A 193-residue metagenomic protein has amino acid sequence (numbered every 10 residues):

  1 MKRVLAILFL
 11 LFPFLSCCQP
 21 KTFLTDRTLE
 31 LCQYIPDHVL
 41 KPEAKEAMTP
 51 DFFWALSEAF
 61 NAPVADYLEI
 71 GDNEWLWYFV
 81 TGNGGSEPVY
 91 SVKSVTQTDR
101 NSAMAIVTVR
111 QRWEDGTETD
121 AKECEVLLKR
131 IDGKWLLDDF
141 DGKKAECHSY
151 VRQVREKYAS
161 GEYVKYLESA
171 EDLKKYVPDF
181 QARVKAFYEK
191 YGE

Functional and structural regions predicted by a protein language model:
V4-P13: Sec-dependent N-terminal signal peptides
F12-T22: Bacterial Sec-dependent signal peptides at the C-terminal "C-region" and cleavage site
L15-S16, E30, K122, A145: Secreted/extracellular small peptides and ectodomain modules produced from precursors
C17-Q19, V64, G71, D172: Sequence contexts marking disulfide-bonded cysteines in secreted/extracellular proteins
P20-E43, A47-M48: Short, aromatic-enriched amphipathic alpha-helices that serve as compact interaction elements
K41-T98: Short solvent-exposed beta->alpha transition segments
R100-V109, D115-E125, I131, L136-E193: Low-complexity, intrinsically disordered terminal/linker segments enriched in charged and Gly/Pro repeats
